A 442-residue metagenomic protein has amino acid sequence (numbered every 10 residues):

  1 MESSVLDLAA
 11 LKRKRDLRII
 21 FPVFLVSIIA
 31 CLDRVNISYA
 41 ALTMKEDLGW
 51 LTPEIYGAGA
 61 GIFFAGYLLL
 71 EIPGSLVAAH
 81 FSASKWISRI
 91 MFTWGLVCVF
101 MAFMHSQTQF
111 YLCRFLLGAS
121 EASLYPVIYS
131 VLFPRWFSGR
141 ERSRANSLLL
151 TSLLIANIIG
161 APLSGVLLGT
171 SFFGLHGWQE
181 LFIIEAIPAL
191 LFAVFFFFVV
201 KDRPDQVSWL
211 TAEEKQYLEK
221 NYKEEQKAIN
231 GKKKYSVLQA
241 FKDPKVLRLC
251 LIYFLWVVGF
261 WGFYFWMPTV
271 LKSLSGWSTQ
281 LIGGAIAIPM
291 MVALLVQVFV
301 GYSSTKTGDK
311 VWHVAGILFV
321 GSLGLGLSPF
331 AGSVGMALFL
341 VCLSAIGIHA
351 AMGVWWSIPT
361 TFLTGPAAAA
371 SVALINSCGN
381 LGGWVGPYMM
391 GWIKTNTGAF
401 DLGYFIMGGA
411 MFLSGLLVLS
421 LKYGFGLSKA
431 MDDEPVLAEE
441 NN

Functional and structural regions predicted by a protein language model:
I37-S38, A240-Q297, M352, W356 (+1 more regions): Extracytoplasmic gate region of multi-pass secondary transporters
S38-L70: Extracellular/periplasmic helix-loop-helix junction of adjacent transmembrane segments in MFS-like secondary
W50, S82, F103-Q109, S120 (+4 more regions): Helix-breaking motifs and short loop linkers at transmembrane-helix boundaries and internal kinks in secondary membrane
L69-T108: Conserved MFS/SLC helix-loop-helix module at the cytosolic interface between two early adjacent transmembrane helices
L70-S82, V296-D309: Helix-to-loop junctions at the C-terminal end of transmembrane segments in multipass secondary transporters
C113-T151: Cytoplasmic helix-loop-helix junction between adjacent transmembrane helices in 12-TM secondary transporters
R144-L168, P188-A189, N376-G386: Glycine-rich segments within core transmembrane alpha-helices of 12-TM secondary carriers
G308-I358: C-terminal transmembrane helical hairpin of 12-TM major facilitator-type secondary transporters
